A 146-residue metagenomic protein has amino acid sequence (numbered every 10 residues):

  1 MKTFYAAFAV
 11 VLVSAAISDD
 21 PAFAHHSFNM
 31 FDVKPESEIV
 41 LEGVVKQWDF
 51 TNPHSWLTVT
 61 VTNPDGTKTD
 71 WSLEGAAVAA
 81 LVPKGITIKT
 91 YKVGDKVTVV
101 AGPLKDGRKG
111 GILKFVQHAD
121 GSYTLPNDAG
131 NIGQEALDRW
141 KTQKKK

Functional and structural regions predicted by a protein language model:
A7-D19: Bacterial N-terminal signal peptides
A22-E38: Short boundary/loop segments of OB/S1/cold-shock single-stranded nucleic-acid-binding domains
G43-V45: Conserved hydrophobic positions within beta-strands
T51-V61: Short aromatic-glycine-enriched beta-strand elements
E74-P83: Short, structured beta-strand/loop micro-motifs enriched in basic residues and often containing a Trp
P83-V99: Short nucleic-acid-contacting surface segments enriched for D/E, G, S/T with interspersed K/R
L104-D128: OB-fold/S1-family single-stranded nucleic acid-binding modules
S122-K146: Extended, charge-rich, solvent-exposed interface segments
